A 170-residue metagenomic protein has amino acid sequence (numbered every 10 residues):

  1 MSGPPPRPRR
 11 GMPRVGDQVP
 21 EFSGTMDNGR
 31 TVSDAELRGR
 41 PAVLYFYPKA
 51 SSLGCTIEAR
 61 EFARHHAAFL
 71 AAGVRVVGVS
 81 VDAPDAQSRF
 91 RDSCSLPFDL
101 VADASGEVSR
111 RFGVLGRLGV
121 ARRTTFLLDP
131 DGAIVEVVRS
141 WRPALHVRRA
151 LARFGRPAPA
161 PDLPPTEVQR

Functional and structural regions predicted by a protein language model:
M1-R170: Chalcogenol-based redox active-site neighborhoods
